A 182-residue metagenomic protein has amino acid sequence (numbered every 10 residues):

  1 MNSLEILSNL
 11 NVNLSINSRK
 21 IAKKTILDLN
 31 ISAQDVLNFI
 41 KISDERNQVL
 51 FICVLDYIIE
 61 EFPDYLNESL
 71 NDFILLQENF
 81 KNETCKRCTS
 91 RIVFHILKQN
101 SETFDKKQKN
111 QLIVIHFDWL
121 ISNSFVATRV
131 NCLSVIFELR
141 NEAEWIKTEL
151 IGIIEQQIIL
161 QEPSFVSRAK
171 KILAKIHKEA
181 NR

Functional and structural regions predicted by a protein language model:
M1-R182: Alpha-helical scaffold domains
